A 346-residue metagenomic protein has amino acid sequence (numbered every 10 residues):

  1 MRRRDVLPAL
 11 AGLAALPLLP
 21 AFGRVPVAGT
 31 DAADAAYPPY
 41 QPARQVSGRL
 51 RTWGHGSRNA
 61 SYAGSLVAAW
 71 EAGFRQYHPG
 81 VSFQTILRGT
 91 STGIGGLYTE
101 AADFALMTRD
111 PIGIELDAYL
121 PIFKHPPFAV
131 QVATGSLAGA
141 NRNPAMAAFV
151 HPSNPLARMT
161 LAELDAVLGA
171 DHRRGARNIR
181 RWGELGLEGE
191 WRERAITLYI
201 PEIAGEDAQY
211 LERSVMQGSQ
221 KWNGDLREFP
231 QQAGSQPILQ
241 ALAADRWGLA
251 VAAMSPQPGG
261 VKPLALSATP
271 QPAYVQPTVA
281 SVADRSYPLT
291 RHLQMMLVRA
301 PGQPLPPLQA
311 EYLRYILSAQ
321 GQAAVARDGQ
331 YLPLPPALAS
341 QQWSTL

Functional and structural regions predicted by a protein language model:
D5-R24: N-terminal export signals
F22-L346: Flexible loop/hinge segments at secondary-structure junctions
